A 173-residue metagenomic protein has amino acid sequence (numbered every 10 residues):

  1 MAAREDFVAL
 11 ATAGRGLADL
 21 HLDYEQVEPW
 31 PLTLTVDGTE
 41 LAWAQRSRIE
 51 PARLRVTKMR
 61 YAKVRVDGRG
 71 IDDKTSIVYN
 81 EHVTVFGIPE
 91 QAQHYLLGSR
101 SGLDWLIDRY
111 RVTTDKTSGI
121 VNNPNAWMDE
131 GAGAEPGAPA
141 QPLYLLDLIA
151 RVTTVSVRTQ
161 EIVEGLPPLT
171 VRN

Functional and structural regions predicted by a protein language model:
M1-N173: Sequence-level detector for compositionally biased, low-complexity segments
